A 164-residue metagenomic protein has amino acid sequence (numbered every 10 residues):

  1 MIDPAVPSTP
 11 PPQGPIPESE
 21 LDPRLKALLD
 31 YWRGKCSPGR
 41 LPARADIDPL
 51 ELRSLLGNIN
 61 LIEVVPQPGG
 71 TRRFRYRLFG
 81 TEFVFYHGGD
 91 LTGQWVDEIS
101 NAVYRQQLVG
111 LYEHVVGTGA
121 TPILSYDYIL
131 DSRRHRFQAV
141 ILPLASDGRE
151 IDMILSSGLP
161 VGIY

Functional and structural regions predicted by a protein language model:
M1-I99, Q106-Y164: Intrinsically disordered, low-complexity terminal regulatory regions
